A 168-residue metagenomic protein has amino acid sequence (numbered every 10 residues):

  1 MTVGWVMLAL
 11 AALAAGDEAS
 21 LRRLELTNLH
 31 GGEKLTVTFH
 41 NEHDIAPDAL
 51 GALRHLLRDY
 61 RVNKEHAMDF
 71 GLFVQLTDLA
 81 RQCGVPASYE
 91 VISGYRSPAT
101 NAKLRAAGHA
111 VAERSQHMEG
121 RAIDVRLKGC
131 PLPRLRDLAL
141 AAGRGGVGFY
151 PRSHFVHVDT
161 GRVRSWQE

Functional and structural regions predicted by a protein language model:
M1-V3: N-terminal export leaders
L8-S20: Bacterial Sec-dependent signal peptides at the C-terminal "C-region" and cleavage site
D17-D48: Near-N-terminal "mature-domain entry" segment
R22-T27, A110-E168: Catalytic cores and adjacent binding grooves of peptidoglycan-active enzymes
H40-N41, P47-D48, Y95-A122: Short, surface-exposed glycine/acidic/tryptophan-bearing loops
N41-E90: Active-site acidic/histidine clusters and adjacent loop/turn architecture that either coordinate catalytic ions
L76-C83, A87, A99, G129 (+1 more regions): Sec/Tat-exported extracytoplasmic proteins
S88-I92, G148-F149: A structural signal for short, well-ordered beta-strand segments and their strand-loop junctions that often border
